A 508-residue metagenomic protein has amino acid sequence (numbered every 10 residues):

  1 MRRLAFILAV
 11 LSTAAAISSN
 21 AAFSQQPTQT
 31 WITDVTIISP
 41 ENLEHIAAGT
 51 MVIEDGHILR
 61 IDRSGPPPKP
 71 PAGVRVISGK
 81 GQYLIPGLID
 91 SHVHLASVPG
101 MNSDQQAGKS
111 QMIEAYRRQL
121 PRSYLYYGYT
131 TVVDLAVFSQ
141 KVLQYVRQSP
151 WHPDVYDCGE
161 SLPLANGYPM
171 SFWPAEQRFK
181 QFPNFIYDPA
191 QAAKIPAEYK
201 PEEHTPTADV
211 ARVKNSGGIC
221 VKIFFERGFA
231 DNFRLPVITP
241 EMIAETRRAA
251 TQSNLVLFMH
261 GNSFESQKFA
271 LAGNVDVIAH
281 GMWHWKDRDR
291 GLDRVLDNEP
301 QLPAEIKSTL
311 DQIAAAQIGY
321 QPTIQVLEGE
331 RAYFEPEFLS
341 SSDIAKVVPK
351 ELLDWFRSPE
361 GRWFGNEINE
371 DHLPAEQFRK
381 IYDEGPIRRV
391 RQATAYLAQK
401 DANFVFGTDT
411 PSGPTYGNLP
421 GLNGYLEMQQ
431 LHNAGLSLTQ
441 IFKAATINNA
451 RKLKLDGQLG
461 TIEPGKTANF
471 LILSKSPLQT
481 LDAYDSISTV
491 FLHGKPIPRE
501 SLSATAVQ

Functional and structural regions predicted by a protein language model:
I37-T50, R63-P67, R388, L419 (+2 more regions): Acidic, glycine-enriched loop/beta-strand segments at the rims of small-molecule binding/catalytic pockets
L43-I85: Histidine-rich, glycine-flanked metal-binding segment
Q82-R147, Y168-A175, S266-G273: Metal-associated gating/positioning segment near the N- to mid-region
N102-A115, W173-P174, F179-T207, F258: Active-site mouth loops of central-metabolism enzymes
R117-V142, H152-S161, G217-G228, L255-V256 (+3 more regions): Divalent metal-dependent hydrolysis catalytic cores, especially in the metallo-beta-lactamase
S149-S161, P236-L255, I313: Alpha-helix-loop-beta-strand connector modules within alpha/beta enzyme cores
P196-N232, L271, V275, H284-A434 (+1 more regions): Active-site neighborhoods of metal-dependent hydrolases
L426, L431, T467-V507: C-terminal cap of metal-dependent C-N hydrolases
